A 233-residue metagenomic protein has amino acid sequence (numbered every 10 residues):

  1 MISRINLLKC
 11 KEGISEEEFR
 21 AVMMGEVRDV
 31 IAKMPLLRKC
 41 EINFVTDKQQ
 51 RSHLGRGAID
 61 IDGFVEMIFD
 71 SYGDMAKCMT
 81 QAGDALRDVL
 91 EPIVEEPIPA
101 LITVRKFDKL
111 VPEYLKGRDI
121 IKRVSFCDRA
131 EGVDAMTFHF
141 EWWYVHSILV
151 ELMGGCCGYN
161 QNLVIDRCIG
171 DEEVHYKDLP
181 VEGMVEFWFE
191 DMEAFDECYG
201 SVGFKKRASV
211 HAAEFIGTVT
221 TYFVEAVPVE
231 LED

Functional and structural regions predicted by a protein language model:
M1-D233: Macromolecular interaction modules
